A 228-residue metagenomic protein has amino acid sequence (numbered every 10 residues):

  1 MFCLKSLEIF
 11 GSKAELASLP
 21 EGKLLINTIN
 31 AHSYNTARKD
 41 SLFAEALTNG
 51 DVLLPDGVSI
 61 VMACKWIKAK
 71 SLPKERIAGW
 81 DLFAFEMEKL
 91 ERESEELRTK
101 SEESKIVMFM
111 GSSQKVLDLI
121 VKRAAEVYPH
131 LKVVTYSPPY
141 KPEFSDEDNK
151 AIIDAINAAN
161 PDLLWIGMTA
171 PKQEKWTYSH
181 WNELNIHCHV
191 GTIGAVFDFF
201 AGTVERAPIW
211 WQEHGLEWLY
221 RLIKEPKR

Functional and structural regions predicted by a protein language model:
M1-F83: N-terminal nucleotide/polyanion-binding subdomain common to many enzyme families
E15-L16, G79-E93, L119-A124: Short, charged beta->alpha transition segments
A31-Y34, M168-Q173, V196: Short glycine-rich anion-binding loops that position phosphate/pyrophosphate groups of nucleotides and phosphorylated
S41-N49, E174-A195: A short, gly/pro- and small-residue-rich
L90, K105-L163, M168, K175 (+3 more regions): Conserved nucleotide-cofactor-binding alpha/beta core module
R92-S104: Short, basic, low-complexity termini and linkers enriched in Ser/Thr/Gly/Pro that act as targeting/leader peptides
P138-F144, I186-K224: Short, flexible loop segments at boundaries between secondary-structure elements
